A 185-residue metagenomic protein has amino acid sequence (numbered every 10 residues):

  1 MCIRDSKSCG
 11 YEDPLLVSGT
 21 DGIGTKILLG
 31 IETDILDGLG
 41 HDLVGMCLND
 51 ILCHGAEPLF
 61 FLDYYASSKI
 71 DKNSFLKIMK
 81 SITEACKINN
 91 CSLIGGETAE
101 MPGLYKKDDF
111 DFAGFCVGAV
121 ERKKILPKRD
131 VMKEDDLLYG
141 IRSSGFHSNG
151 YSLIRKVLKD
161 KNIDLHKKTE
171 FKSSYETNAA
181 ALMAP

Functional and structural regions predicted by a protein language model:
R4-P185: Helix-biased detector of long, well-ordered alpha-helical tracts
